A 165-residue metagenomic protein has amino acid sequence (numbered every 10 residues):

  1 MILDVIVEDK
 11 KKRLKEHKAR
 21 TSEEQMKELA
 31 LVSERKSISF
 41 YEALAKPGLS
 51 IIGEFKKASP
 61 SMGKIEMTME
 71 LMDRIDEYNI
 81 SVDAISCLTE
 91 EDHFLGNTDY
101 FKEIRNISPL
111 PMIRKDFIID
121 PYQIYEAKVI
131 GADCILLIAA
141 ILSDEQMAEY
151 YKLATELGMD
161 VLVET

Functional and structural regions predicted by a protein language model:
M1-M112, I119, D144, L153-V163: Conserved N-terminal beta1-alpha1 strand-loop-helix module at the mouth
N97, I124, M147: Short glycine-/acidic-enriched loop or helix-start segments at secondary-structure transitions that form or flank
P109-P111, K128, A132-I138, G158: Short, Lys/Arg-rich amphipathic alpha-helical interaction segments that bind nucleic acids or acidic protein surfaces
I119-G131: Catalytic cores of alpha/beta
E126-V129, E149-L157: Active-site-proximal loop->helix
I141: Conserved helix-loop functional segments at active or binding sites
